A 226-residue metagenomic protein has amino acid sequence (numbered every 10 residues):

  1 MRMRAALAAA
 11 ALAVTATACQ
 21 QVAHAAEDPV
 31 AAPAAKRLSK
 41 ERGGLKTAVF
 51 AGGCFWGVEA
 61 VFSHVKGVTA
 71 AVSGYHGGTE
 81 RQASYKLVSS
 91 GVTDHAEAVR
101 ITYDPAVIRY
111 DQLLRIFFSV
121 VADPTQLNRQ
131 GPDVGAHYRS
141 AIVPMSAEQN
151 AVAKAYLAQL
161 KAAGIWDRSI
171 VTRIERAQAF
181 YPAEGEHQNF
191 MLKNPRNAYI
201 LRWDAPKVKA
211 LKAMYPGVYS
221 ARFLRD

Functional and structural regions predicted by a protein language model:
M1-A8: Bacterial N-terminal signal peptides that target proteins for export
R2, A16-D226: Flexible coil/turn and secondary-structure edge motifs
A8-A18: Bacterial N-terminal signal peptides
